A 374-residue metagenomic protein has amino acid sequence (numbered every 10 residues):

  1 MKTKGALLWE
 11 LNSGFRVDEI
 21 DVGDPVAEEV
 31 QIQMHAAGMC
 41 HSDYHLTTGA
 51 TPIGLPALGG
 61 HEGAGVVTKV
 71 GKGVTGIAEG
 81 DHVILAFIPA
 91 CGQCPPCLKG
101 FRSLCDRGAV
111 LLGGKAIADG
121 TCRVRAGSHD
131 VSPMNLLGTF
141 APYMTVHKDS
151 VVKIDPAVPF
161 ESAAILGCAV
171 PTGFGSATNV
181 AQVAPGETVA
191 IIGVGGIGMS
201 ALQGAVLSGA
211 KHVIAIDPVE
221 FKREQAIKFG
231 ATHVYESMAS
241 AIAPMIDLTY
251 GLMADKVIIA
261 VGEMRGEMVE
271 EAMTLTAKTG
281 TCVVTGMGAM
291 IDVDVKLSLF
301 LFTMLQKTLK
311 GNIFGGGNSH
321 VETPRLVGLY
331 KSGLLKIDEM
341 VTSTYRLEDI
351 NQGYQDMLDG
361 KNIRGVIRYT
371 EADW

Functional and structural regions predicted by a protein language model:
M1, A239-S240, E270-T274, G316-W374: C-terminal hydrophobic helical "lid"/dimerization subdomain of Rossmann-like NAD(P)H-dependent oxidoreductases
D21-V22, G54-G60, V131-L136, P142-Y143: Short Gly/Pro-enriched turn/cap motifs at secondary-structure boundaries
G23-A37, T47-L98, S103, L111 (+1 more regions): Glycine-rich beta-strand-centered segment in the early N-terminal region that forms part of a ligand/cofactor-binding
H35, L85, I191, I259 (+1 more regions): Redox-cofactor binding/interface segments in oxidoreductases and associated redox assembly factors
G80, G186, A231, M253-D255 (+2 more regions): Local beta-strand N-terminus motif with an aromatic residue
F87-D149: Cysteine-cluster motifs in flexible loop/terminal segments that predominantly coordinate metals
P142, D149-V151, D155-A239, A243: Mid-domain Rossmann-like dinucleotide-binding core that forms the NAD(H)/NADP(H) cofactor-binding site
A181-A184, E220-T308, D373-W374: Glycine-rich cofactor phosphate-binding loops and adjacent beta1-alpha1 units of small-molecule cofactor enzyme domains
